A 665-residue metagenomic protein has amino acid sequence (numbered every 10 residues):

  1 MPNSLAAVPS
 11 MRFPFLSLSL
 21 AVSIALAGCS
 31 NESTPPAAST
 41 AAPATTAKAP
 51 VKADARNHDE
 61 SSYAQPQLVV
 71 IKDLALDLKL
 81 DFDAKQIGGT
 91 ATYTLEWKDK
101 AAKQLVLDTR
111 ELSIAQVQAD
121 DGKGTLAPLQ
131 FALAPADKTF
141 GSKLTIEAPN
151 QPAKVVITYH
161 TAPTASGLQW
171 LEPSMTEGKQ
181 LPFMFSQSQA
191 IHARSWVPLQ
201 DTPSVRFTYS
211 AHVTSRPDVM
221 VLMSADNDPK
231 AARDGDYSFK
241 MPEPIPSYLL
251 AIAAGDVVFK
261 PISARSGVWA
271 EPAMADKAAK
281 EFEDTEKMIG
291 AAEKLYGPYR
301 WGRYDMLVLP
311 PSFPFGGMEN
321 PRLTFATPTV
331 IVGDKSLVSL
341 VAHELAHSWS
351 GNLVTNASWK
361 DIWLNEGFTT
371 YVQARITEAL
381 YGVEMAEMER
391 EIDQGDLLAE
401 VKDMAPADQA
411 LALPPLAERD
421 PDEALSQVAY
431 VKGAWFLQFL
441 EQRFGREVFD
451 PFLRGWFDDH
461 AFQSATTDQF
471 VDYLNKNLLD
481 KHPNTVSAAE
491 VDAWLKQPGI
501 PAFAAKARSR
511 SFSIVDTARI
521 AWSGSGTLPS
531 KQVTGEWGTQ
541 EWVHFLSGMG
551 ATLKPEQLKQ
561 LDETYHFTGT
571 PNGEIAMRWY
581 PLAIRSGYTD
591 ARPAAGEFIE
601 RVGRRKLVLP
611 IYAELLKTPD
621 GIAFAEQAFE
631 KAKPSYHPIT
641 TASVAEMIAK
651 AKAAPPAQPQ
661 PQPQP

Functional and structural regions predicted by a protein language model:
L5, P9-S30: Gram-negative bacterial Sec-dependent N-terminal signal peptides
A6, A38-A41, T46-A47, P182 (+2 more regions): Intrinsically disordered, low-complexity segments enriched in small/polar and acidic residues
C29-G302, F444: Acidic/His-enriched low-complexity segments
S33-A42, V51, I114, F239 (+1 more regions): Hydrophobic alpha-helical and helix-loop surface patches within well-folded domains that function as non-catalytic
S62-V70, A75-K79, D83-Q86, T92-T94 (+14 more regions): Mature, folded catalytic cores of secreted/periplasmic enzymes
D99-A101, D121-T125, N150-Q151, P229-G235 (+4 more regions): Short, glycine- and charge-enriched coil/turn segments that flank and shape catalytic ligand pockets
L112, P244, V330-I331, I584: Hydrophobic pocket-lining residues within nucleotide cofactor-binding pockets
S426-V428, K432, H460-T466, L478-P665: Long, ordered, helix-rich scaffold segments
